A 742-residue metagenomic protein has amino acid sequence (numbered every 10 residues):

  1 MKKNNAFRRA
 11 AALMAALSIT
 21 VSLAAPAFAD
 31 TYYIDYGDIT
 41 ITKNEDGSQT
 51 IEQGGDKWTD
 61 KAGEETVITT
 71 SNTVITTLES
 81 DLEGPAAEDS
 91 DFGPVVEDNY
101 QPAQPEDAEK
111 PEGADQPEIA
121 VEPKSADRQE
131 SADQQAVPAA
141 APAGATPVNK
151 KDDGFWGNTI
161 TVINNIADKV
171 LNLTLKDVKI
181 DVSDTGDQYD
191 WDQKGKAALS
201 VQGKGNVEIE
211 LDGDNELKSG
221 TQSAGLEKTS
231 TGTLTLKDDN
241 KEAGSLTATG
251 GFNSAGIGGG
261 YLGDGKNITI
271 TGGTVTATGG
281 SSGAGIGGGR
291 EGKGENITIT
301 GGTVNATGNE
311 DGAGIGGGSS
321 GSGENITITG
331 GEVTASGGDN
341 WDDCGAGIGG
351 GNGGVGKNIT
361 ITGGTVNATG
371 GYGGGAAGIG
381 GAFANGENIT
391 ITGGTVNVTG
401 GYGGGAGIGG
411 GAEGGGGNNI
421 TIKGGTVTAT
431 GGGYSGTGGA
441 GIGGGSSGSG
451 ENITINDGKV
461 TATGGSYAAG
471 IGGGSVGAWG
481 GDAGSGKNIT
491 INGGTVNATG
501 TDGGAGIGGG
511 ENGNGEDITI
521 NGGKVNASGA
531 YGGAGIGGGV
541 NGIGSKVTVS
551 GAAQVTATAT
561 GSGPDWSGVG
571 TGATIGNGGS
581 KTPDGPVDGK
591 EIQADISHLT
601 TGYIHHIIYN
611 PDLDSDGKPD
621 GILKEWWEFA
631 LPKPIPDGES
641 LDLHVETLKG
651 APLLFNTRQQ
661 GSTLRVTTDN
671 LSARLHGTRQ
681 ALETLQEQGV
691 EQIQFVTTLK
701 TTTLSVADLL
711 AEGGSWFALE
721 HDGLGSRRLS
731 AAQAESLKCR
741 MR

Functional and structural regions predicted by a protein language model:
M1-A6: N-terminal secretory signal peptides that target proteins for export/translocation
R9-P632: A composition-driven surface/loop motif
S90-V95, A145-N158, I163, K169-G195 (+3 more regions): Long, contiguous ectodomains of secretory-pathway proteins
